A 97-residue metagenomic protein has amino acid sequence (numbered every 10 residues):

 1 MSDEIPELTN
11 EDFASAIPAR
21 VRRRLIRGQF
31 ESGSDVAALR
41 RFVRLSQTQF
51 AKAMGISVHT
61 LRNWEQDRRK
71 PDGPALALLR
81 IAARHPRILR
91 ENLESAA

Functional and structural regions predicted by a protein language model:
M1-F30, I88-A97: N-terminal flexible/basic segments that precede or flank functional cores
T9, S46, S57: Helix-turn-helix DNA-binding motif, specifically the short coil turn and the N-cap/start of the second
D35-Q49: Short basic helix-loop element that most often maps to the first helix and adjoining turn of HTH DNA-binding modules
V36, F50-A51, L61-W64: Conserved hydrophobic/aromatic packing and binding residues within compact polymer-binding modules
I56-P71: Recognition helix of helix-turn-helix/homeodomain-like DNA-binding domains that insert into the DNA major groove
P74-E91: DNA major-groove recognition helix of helix-turn-helix/homeodomain DNA-binding modules
